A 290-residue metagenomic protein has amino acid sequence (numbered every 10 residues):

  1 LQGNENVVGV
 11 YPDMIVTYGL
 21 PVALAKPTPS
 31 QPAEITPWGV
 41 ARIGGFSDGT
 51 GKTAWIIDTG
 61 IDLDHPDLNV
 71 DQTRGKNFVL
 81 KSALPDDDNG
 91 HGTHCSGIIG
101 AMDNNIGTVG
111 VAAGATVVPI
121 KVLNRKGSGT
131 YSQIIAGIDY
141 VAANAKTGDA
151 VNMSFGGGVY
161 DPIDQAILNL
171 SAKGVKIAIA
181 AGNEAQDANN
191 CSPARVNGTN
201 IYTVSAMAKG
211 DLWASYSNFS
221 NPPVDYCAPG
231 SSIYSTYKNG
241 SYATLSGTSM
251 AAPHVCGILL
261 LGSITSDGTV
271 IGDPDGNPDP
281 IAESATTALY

Functional and structural regions predicted by a protein language model:
L1, L63-V70, D86, G127-S128 (+2 more regions): Short, solvent-exposed loop/turn elements at domain surfaces
Q2-T53, I61, P66-N69, P274-Y290: Protease zymogen maturation seam
G3-N6, L68-D71, A113, V196-N200 (+2 more regions): Short, structured coil segments at secondary-structure junctions
G19-L20, L80, T108-V109, S128-I134 (+2 more regions): Substrate-binding/specificity loop regions of serine endopeptidase catalytic domains, predominantly subtilases
A41-D64, R74-V109, V118-S132, Q186 (+2 more regions): Active-site-proximal loop motif in hydrolases
I57-D67, H94-A115, D139-T147, K209 (+1 more regions): Flexible, small-residue-rich helix->loop connector segments that border functional cores
S96-G100, V118-N124, D139, A150 (+1 more regions): Hydrolase catalytic cores
V109-A112, P119, G137, N144-F155 (+5 more regions): C-terminal subdomain of the subtilisin-like protease fold in secreted/lumenal serine endopeptidases
